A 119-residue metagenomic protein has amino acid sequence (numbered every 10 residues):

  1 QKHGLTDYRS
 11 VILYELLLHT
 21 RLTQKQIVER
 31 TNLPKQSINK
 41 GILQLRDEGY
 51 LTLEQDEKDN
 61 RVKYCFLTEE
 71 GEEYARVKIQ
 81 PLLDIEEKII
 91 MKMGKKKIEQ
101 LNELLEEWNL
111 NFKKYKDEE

Functional and structural regions predicted by a protein language model:
Q1-S37: N-terminal helix-turn-helix DNA-binding core of bacterial DNA-binding proteins
L43-E106: Charged, amphipathic alpha-helical coiled-coil/dimerization segments
K97-E99, K113-E119: Short acidic DE-rich linear segments
